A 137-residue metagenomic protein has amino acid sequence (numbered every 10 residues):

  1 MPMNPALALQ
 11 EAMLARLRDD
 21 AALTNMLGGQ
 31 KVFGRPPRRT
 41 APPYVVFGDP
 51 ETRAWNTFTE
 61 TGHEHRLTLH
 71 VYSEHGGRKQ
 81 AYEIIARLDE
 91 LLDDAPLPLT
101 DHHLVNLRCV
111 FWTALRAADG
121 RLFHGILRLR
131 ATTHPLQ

Functional and structural regions predicted by a protein language model:
M1-T57, A95-T100: Small/polar-rich, solvent-exposed N-terminal microdomains that initiate assembly or binding
N4, A8, N56-E60, H75 (+2 more regions): Residues at secondary-structure transition points
G28, A41-P43, H63-L67, H103-V105 (+1 more regions): A generic structural signal for short beta-strands and their flanking turns/coil linkers
T52-W55, E74, A114-L115: Short beta-turn/strand-loop junction motif enriched in small, turn-promoting residues
T61-H75, F123-H134: Oligomerization/assembly interface segments of phage tail-like spikes and tubes
V71-D94: Mid-chain, well-packed structural core segment of small domains
E90-Q137: Acidic-leaning, charged glycine-interspersed low-complexity segments
